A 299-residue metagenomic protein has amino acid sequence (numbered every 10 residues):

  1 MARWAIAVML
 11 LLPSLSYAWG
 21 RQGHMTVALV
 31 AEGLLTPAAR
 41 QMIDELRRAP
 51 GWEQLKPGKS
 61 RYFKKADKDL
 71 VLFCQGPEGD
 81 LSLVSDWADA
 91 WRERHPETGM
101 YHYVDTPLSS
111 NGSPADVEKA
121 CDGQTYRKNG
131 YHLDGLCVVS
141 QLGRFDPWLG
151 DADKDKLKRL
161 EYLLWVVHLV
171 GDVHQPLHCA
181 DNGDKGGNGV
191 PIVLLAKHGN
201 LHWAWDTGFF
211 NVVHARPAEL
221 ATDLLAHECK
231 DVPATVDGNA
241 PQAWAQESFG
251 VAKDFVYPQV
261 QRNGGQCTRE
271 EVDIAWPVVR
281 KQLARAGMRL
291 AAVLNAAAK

Functional and structural regions predicted by a protein language model:
A2-A7: Sec-dependent signal peptide recognition, specifically the positively charged N-region followed immediately by
P13-L15: N-terminal signal peptide c-region/cleavage motif recognized by signal peptidases
Y17-L169, P176, D181-K299: N-terminal, motif-rich segments that launch catalysis or mediate targeting to/interaction with membranes, typified by
